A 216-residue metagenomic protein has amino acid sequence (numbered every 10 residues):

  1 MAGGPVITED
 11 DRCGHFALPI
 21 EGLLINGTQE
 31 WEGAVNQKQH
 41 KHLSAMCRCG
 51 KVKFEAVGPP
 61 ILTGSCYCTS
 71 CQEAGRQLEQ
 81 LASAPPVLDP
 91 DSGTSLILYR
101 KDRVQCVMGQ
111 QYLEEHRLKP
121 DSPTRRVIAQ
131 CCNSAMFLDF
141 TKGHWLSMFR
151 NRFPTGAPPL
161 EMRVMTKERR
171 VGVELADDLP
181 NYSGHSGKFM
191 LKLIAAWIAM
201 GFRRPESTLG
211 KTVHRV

Functional and structural regions predicted by a protein language model:
I7-E9: Intrinsic low-complexity, disordered N-terminal segments enriched in polar/charged/small residues
L24: Small, basic N-terminal interaction modules of short regulatory proteins
G27, W31-M46, V52-V216: A short Gly-Trp-Pro
